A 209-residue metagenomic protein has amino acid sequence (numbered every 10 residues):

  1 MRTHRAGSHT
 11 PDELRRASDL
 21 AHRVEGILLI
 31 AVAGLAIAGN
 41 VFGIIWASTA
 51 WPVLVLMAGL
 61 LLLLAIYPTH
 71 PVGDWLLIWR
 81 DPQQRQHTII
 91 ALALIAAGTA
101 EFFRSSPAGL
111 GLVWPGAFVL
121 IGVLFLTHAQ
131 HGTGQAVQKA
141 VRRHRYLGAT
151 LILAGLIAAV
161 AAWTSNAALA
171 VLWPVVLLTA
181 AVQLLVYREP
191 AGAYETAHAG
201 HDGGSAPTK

Functional and structural regions predicted by a protein language model:
M1-V72, S205-P207: N-terminal topogenic module of multi-pass integral membrane proteins
R2-A6, L61-W75, I121-Q135, A158-W163 (+1 more regions): C-terminal ends of transmembrane alpha-helices and the immediately adjacent extracellular/lumenal or cytosolic loop
R15-D19, I27-A31, R80-D81, A91 (+2 more regions): A structural feature that tracks compact, well-ordered secondary-structure segments with a strong bias toward
I27-A36, L56-L62, I89-A100, F118-G122 (+2 more regions): Hydrophobic cores of alpha-helical transmembrane segments in multi-pass inner/ER membrane proteins, independent
N40-W46, F102-G109, S165: Helix-coil boundary and interhelical linker segments in multi-pass alpha-helical membrane proteins
W46-L56, G109-A117, L169-W173: Membrane-interfacial loop-to-transmembrane alpha-helix junctions, especially the N-terminal start
H70-R143: Membrane-proximal helix-loop-helix units in multi-pass membrane proteins
L151-K209: C-terminal transmembrane-bundle signature of multipass membrane proteins, characterized by strong activation on
